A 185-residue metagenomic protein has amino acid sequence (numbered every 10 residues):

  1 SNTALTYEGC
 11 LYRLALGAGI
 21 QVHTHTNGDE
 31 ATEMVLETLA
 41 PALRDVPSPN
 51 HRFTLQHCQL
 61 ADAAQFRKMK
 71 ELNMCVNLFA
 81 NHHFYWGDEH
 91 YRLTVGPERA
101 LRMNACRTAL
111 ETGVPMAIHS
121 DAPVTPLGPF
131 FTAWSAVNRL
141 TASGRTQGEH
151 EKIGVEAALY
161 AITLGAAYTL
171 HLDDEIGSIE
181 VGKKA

Functional and structural regions predicted by a protein language model:
S1-Y7, C58: Active-site gating/metal-coordination segments in enzymes
R13-V22, E30-F53, H57, A63 (+2 more regions): His/Asp/Glu-enriched, well-ordered alpha-helical/loop segment that forms or immediately abuts the divalent-metal
C75: Ligand-binding beta-strand-loop-alpha-helix segment within the catalytic cores of soluble metabolic enzymes
